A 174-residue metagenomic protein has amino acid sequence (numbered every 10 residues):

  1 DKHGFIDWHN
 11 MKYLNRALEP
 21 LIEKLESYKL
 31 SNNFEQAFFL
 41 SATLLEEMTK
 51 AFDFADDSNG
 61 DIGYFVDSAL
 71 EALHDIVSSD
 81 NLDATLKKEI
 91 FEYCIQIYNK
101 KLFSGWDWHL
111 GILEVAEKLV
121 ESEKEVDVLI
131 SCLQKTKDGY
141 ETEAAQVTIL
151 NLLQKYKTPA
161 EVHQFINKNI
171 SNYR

Functional and structural regions predicted by a protein language model:
D1-R174: Eukaryote-biased, non-catalytic alpha-solenoid scaffold regions
